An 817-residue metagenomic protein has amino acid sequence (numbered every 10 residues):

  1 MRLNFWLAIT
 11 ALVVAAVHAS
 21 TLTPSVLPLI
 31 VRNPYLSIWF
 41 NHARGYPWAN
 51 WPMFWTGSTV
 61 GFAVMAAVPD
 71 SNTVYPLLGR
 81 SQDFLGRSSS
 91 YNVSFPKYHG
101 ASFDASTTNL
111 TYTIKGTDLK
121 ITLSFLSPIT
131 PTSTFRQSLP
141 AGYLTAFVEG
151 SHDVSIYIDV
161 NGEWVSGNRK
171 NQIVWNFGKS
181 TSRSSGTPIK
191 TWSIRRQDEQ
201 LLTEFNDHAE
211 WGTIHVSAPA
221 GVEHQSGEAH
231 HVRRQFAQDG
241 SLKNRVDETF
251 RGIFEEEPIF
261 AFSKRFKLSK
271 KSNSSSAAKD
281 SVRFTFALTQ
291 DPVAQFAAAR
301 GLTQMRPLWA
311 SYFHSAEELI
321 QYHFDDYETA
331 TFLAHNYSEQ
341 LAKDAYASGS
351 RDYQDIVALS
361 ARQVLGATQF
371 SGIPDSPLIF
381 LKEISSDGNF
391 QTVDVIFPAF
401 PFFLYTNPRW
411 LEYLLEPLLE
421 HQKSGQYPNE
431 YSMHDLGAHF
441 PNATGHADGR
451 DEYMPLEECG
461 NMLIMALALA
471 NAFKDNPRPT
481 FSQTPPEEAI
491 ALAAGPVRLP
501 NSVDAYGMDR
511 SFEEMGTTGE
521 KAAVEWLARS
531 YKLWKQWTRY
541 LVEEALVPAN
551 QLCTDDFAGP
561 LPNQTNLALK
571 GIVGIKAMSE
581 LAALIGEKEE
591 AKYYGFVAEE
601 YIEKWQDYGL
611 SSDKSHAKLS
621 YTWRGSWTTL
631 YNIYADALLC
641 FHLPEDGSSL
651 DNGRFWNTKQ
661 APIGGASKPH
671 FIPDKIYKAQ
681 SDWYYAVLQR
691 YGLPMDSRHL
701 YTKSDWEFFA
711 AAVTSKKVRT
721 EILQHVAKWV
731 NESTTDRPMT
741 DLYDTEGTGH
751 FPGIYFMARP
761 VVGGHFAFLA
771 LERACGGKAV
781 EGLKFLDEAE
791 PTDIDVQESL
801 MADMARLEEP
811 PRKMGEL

Functional and structural regions predicted by a protein language model:
M1-A19: Fungal secretory targeting signals
S20, R136, H152-V154, I158-V393 (+1 more regions): Acidic/polar, glycine-enriched structural segments that form the non-catalytic walls/loops of the carbohydrate-binding
L22-M53, P455, M462, T622-E645 (+1 more regions): C-terminal capping/lid segments that line or modulate ligand- or cofactor-binding pockets
L27-D118, D207, V216-H231, F236: An extended acidic
S37-N41, V64-A67, Y112-I114, V148-E149 (+9 more regions): Well-ordered alpha-helical scaffold segments within catalytic/enzyme domains
V165, V364-G372, P408-N429, A470-K474 (+6 more regions): Long, well-ordered core segments of solenoidal/helical folds
P188-N244, S385-V395, P401-P408, E420 (+6 more regions): Extended ligand-binding clefts on enzyme/binding-domain cores
Y312-I320, G388-P548, Q564-A582: Aromatic-rich carbohydrate-recognition surfaces in CAZymes
